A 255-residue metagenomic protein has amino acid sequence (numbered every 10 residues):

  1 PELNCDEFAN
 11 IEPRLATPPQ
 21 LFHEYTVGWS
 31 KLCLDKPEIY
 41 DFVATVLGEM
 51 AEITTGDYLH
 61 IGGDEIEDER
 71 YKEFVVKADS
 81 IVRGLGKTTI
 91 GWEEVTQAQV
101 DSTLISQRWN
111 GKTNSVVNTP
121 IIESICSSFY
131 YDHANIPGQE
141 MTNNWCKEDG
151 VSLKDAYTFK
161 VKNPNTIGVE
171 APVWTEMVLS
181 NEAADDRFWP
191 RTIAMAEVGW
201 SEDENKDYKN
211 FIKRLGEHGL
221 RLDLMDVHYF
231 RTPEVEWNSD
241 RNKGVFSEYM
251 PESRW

Functional and structural regions predicted by a protein language model:
P1-I81, V95-V100: Aromatic-lined carbohydrate-binding surfaces of glycoside hydrolases
M50, A78-V82, A196, G219-L222: Hydrophobic, Leu/Ile/Phe/Ala-enriched alpha-helical segments that form helix-helix packing faces
Q99-L104, W109-W255: Flexible, acidic glycine-rich loops studded with aromatic residues
